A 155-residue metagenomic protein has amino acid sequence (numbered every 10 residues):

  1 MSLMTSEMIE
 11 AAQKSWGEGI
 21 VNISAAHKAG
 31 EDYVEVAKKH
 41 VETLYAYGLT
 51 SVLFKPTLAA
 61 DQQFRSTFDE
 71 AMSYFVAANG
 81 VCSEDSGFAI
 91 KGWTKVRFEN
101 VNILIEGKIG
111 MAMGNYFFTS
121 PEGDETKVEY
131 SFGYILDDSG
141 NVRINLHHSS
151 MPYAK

Functional and structural regions predicted by a protein language model:
M1-K14, E18, Y153-K155: Basic/polar N-terminal segments that are highly enriched at the extreme N-terminus, encompassing both cleavable
S2-I9, G30, V34, G123: Solvent-exposed, acidic/flexible segments
M8, W93-K95, R143-I144: A broad structural signal for short, well-ordered beta-strand segments within beta-sheet-rich domains
S15, G19, H40-T43: Alpha-helical scaffold segments in carbohydrate-active enzymes
I20-K28: Secondary-structure edge/capping motif, primarily at the C-terminal ends of alpha-helices and the immediately following
K28-V101: A solvent-exposed, acidic/Ser-Thr-rich amphipathic alpha-helical stretch
C82-P121, V128: Acidic, glycine-rich flexible loop segments
I105-M113, P121-K155: Short beta-strand edge/turn micro-motifs at domain boundaries
